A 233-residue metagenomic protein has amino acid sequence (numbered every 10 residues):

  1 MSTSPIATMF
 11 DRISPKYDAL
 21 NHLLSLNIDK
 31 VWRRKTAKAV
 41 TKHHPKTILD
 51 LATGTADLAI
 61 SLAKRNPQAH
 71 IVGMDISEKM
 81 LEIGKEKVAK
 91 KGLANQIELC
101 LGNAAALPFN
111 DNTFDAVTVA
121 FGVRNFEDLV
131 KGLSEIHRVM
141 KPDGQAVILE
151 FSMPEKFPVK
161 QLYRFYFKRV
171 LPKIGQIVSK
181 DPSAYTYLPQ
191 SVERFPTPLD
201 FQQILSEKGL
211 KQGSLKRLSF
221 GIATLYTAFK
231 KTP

Functional and structural regions predicted by a protein language model:
M1-D18, F167, V178: N-terminal, positively charged/glycine-rich alpha-helical extensions of SAM-dependent methyltransferases
S4, L149-I204, K208, S214: C-terminal alpha-helical "lid/dimerization" subdomain adjacent to the S-adenosyl-L-methionine
Y17, V117-T118: Hydrophobic beta-strand segment of the Class I
L26-K46, S61: Conserved alpha-helix/loop element of class I SAM-dependent methyltransferases that forms part of the SAM/SAH-binding
T47-A106: Class I SAM-dependent methyltransferase SAM/SAH-binding core
A105-A116: A short acidic, Gly/Pro-enriched loop at the edge of an enzyme's catalytic core that lines a small-molecule cofactor
V130-P142: A short glycine-rich, Lys/Arg-flanked "PGG" loop and its adjoining helix->strand segment in the class I
K208-P233: Core SAM-dependent methyltransferase catalytic element
